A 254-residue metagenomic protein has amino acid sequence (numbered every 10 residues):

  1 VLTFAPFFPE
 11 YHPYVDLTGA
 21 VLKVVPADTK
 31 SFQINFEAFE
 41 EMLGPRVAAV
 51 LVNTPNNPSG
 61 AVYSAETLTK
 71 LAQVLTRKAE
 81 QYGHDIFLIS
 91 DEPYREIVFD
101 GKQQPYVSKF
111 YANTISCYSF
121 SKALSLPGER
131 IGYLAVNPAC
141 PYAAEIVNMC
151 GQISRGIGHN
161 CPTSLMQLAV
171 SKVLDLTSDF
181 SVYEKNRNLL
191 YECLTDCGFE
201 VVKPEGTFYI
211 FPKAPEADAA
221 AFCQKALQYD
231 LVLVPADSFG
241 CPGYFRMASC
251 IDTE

Functional and structural regions predicted by a protein language model:
L2-E254: PLP-dependent class I/II
